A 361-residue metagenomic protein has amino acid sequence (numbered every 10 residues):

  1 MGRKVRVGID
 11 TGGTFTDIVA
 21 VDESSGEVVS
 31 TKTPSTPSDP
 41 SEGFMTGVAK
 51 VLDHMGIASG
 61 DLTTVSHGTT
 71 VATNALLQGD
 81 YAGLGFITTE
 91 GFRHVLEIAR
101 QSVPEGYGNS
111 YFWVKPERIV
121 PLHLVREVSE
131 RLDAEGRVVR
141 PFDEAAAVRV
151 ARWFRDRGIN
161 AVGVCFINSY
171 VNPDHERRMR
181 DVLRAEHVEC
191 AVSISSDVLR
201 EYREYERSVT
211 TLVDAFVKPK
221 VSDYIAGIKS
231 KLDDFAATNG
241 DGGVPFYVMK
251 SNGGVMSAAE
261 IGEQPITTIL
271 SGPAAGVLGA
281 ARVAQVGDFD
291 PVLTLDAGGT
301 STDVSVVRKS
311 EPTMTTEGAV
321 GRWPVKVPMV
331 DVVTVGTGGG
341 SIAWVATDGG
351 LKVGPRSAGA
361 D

Functional and structural regions predicted by a protein language model:
M1-D361: N-terminally biased helix-coil "hinge/interface" segments that flank
